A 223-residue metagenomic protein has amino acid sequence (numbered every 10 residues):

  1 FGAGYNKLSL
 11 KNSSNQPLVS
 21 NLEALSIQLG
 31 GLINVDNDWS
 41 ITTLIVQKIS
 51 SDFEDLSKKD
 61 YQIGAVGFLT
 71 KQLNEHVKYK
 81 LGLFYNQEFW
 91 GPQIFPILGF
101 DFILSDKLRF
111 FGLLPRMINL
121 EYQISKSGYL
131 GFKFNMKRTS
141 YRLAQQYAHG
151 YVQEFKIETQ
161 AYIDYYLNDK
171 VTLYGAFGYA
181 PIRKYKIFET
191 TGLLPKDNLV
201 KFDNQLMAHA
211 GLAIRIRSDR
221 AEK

Functional and structural regions predicted by a protein language model:
F1-D55, Q62: Transmembrane beta-barrel domains of bacterial outer-membrane proteins
G4-N21, L114-A208: Outer-membrane beta-barrel translocator/channel fold
L18-A24, L56-Q62, Q72, F89-Q93 (+3 more regions): Transmembrane beta-barrel outer-membrane domains
E23-L29, I45-I49, Y61-G67, I94-L98 (+3 more regions): Hydrophobic, lipid-facing positions within transmembrane beta-strands of outer-membrane proteins
I33, K71, F102, G112 (+4 more regions): Residue-level signature of outer-membrane beta-barrel architecture
N37-T43, H76-L81, K107-F110, S127-L130 (+3 more regions): Repeated loop/turn-to-beta-strand initiation elements of outer-membrane beta-barrel proteins
I41-S51, V77-Q87, F95-I118, F134-M136: Transmembrane beta-strand segments that form the barrel wall of outer-membrane beta-barrel proteins
I97-I103, I163, F202-K223: Outer-membrane beta-barrel "beta-signal"
